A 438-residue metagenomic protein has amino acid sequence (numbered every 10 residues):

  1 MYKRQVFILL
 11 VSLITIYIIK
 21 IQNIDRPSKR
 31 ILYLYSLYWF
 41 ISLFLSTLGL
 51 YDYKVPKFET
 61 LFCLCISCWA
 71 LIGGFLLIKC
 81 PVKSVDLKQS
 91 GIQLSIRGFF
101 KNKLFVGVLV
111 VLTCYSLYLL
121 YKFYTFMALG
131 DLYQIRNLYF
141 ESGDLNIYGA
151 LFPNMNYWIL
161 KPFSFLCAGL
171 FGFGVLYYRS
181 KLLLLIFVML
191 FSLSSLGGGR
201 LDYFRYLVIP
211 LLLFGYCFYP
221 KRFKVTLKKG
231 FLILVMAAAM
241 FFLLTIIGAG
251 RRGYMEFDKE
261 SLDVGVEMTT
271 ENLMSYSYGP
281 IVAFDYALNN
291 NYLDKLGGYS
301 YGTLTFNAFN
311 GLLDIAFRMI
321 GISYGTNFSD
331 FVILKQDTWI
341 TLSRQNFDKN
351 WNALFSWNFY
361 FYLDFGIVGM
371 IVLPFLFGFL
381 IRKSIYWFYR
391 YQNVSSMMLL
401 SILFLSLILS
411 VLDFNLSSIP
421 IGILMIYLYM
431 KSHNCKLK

Functional and structural regions predicted by a protein language model:
K3-N102, L190, Y206-G250, L416-H433: N-terminal "leader" segments that precede or initiate the main folded domain
V6-L13, G107-L120, N156-A168, F359-R382: Hydrophobic alpha-helical transmembrane segments
S12-T15, F165-F171, L185-L193, F355-F359 (+2 more regions): Hydrophobic, membrane-inserted alpha-helices
I24-Y38, R179-L185, W387-L400: Membrane-interfacial loop-to-transmembrane alpha-helix junctions, especially the N-terminal start
Y51-V55, S195-Y203, I408-L416: Membrane-interface helix caps and helix-loop-helix hairpins in membrane proteins
V82-M255, W339-L342: Membrane-embedded catalytic interface detector for glycan/lipid assembly enzymes
Y139-L151, L244-F377: Small-residue-enriched transmembrane helix-hairpin modules in multi-pass membrane proteins
N350-K438: Hydrophobic alpha-helical segments
